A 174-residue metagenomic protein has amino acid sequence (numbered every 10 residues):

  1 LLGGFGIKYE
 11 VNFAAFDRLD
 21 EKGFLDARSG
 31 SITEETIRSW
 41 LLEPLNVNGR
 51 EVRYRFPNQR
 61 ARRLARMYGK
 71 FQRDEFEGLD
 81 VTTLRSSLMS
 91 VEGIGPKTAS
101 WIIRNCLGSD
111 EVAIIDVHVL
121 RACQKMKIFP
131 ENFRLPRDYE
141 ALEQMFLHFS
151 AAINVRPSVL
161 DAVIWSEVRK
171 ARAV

Functional and structural regions predicted by a protein language model:
L1-K22: Extended cationic-aromatic binding surfaces that line active-site or macromolecule-binding grooves and engage
L2, G6, F56, A99-W101: Bulky hydrophobic/aromatic packing residues
F5, E10, A27, R121-C123 (+1 more regions): Residues in flexible loops and secondary-structure boundaries
G6-E10, E51-Q59, A151-V155: Structural motif
R18-L19, E35-T36, Y139-E140, S166: Short secondary-structure capping/turn micro-motifs that flank functional sites
D20-E92: Alpha-helical ds-nucleic-acid-binding substructure associated with the helix-hairpin-helix region of base-excision DNA
N58-K70, E77-R85, S90-V174: C-terminal accessory module of base-excision DNA glycosylases/AP lyases that mediates lesion recognition and DNA
